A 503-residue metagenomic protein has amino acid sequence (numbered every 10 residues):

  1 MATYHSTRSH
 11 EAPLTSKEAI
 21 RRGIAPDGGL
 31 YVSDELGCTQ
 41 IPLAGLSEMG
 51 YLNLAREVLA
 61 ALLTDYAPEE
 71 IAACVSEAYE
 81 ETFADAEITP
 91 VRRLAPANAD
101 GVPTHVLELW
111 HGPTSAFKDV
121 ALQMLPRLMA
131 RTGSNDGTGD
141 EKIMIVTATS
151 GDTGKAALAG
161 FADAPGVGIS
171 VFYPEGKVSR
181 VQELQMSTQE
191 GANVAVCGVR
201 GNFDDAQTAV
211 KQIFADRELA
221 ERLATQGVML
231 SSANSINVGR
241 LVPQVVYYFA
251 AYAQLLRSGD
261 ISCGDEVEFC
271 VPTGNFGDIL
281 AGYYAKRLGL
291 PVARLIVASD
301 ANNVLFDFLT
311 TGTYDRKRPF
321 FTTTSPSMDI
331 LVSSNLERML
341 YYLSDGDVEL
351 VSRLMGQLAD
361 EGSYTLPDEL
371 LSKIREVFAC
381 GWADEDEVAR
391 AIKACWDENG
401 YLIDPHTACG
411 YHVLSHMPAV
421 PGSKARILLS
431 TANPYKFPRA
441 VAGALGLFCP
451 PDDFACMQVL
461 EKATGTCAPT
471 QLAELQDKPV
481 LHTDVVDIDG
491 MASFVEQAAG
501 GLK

Functional and structural regions predicted by a protein language model:
M1-K503: PLP-dependent amino-acid enzyme catalytic core
